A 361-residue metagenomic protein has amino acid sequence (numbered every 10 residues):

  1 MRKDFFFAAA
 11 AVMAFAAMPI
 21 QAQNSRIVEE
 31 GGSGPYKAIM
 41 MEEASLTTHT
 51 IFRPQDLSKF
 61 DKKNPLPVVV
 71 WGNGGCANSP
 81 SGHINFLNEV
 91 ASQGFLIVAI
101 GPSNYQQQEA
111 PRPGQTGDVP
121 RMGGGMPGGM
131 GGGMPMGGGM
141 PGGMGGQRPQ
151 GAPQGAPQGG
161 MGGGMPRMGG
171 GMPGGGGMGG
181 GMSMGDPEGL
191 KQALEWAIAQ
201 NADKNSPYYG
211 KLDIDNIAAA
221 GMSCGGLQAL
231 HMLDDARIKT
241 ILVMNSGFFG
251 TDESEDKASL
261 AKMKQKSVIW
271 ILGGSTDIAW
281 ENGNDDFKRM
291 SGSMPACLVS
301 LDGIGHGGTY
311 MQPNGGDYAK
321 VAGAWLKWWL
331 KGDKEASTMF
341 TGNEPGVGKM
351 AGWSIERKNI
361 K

Functional and structural regions predicted by a protein language model:
M18-A22: Sec/Tat signal peptide C-region and signal peptidase I cleavage site
Q23-N64: N-terminal cap/lid segment of alpha/beta-hydrolase-fold proteins
K63-G74: Short beta-strand element of the alpha/beta-hydrolase
S81-E109: Short amphipathic alpha-helix adjacent to the substrate-entry channel of hydrolases
D118-G128, G162-G164, G169-I214: Alpha/beta-hydrolase active-site loop
R148, M165-P166, M172, M294 (+2 more regions): Alpha/beta-hydrolase-fold serine-hydrolase catalytic core, especially in secreted/extracellular enzymes
Q192-K262: Primarily recognizes the serine-hydrolase "nucleophile elbow" in alpha/beta-hydrolase and SGNH/GDSL folds
K239-Q312: The feature captures the conserved acid-bearing segment of alpha/beta-hydrolase catalytic domains
